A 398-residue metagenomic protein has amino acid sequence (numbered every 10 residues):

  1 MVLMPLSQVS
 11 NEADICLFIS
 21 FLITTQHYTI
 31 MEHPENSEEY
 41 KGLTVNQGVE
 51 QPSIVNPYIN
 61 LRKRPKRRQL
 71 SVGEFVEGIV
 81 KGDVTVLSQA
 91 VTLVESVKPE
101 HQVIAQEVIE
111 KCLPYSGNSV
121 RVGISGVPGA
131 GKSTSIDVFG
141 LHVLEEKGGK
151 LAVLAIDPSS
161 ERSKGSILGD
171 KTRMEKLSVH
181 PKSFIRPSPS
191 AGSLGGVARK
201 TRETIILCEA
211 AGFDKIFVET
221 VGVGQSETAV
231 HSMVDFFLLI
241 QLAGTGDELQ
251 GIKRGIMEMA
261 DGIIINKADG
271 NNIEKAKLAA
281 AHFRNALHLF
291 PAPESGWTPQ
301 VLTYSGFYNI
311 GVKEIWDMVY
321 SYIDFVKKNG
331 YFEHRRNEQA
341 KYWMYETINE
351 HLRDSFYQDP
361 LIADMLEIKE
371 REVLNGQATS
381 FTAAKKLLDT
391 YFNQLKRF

Functional and structural regions predicted by a protein language model:
Q8-L17, T24-P114, A363, E367 (+2 more regions): Non-catalytic terminal/linker segments enriched in charged/polar, low-complexity residues
E74-K81, Q89-S119, L141-S226, D247-E248: Nucleotide-state-sensitive switch-loop elements of NTP-binding domains
L87-Q89, T303, E314-F392: Long, well-ordered amphipathic alpha-helical subdomains in the mid-to-C-terminal portions of large enzyme subunits
V122-I124: Hydrophobic anchor at the beta1->P-loop junction of P-loop NTPases
K132: Conserved lysine of the Walker
S135: Hydrophobic positions on the alpha1 helix immediately C-terminal to the Walker A/P-loop
T228-A243, D261: Inter-motif core of Ras-like GTPase G domains
D269-S321: Canonical P-loop GTPase G-domain recognition
